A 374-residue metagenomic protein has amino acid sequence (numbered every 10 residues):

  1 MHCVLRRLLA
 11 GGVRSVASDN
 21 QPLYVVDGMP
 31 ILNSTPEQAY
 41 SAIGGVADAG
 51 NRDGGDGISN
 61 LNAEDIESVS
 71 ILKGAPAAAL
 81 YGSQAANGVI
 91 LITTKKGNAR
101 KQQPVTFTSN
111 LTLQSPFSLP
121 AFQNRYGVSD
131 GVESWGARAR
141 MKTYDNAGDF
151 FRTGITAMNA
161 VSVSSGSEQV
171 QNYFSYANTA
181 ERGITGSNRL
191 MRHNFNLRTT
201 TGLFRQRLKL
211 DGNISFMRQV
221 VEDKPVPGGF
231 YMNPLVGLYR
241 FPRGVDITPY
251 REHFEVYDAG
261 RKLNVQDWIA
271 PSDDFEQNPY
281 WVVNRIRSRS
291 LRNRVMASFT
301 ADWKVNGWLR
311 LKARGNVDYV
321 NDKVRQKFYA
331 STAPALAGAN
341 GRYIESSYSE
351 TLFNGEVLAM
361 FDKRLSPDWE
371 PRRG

Functional and structural regions predicted by a protein language model:
M1-G212, M217, P225, M296: Short, small/polar-rich motifs associated with maturation and membrane association, primarily at protein termini
N20-Q21, V26, L32, Q38 (+6 more regions): Surface-exposed loop/interface segments of Gram-negative outer-membrane beta-barrel transport/assembly proteins
G44, D48, A297-W303, V317-Y319: Alpha-helical support elements that line or immediately flank enzyme active sites and cofactor-binding pockets
V163-S164, D302-G307: Long hydrophobic segments that form regular secondary structure
